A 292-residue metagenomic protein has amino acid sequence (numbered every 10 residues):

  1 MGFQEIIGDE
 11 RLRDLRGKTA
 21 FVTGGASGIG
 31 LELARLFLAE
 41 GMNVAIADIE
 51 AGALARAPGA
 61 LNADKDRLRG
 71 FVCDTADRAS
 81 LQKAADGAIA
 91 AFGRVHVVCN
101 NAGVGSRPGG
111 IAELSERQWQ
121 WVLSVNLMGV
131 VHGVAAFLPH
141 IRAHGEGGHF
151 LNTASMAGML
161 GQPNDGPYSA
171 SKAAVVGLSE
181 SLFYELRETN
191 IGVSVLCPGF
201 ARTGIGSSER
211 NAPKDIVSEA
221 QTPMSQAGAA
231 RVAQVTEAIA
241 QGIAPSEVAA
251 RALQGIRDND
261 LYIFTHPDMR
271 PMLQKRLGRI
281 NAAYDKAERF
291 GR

Functional and structural regions predicted by a protein language model:
I7-A45: Canonical Rossmann dinucleotide-binding motif of NAD(H)/NADP(H)-dependent dehydrogenases/reductases, specifically
A51-G52, F71-K83, E116: The beta1-alpha1 cofactor-binding region of Rossmann-like NAD(H)/NADP(H)-dependent oxidoreductases
G109-I111, Q118-Q120: Substrate-binding pocket helix/loop in short-chain dehydrogenase/reductase
V134, S171: Active-site helix of classical SDR
S155: Residue(s) in the substrate-gating loop at a strand-loop-helix junction that position the organic substrate next
L160-P167: Active-site loop immediately N-terminal to the catalytic Tyr-X3-Lys motif of short-chain dehydrogenase/reductase
E188-Y262: SDR active-site lid
